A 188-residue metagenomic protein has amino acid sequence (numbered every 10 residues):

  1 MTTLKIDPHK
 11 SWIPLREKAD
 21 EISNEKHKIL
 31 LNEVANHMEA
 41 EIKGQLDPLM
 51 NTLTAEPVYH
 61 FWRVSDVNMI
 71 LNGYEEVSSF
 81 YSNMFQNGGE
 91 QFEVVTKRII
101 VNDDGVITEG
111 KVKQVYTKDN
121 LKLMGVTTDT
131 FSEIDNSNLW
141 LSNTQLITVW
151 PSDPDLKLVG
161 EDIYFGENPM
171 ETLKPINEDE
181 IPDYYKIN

Functional and structural regions predicted by a protein language model:
M1-N188: C-terminal and inter-domain tail/linker signature
